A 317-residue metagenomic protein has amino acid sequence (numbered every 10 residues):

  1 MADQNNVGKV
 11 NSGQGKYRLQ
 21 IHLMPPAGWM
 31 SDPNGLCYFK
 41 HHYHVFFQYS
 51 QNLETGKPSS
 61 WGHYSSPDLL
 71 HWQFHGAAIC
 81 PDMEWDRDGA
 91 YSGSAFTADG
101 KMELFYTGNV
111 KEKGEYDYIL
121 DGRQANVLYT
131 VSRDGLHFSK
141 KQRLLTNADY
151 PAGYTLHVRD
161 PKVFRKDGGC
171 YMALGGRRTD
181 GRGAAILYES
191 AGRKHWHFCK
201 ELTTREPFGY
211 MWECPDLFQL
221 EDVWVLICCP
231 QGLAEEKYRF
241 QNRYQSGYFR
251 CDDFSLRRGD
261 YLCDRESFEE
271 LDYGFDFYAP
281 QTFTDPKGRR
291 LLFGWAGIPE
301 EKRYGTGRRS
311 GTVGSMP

Functional and structural regions predicted by a protein language model:
M1-W212, Q219-Y273, K287, F293-P317: Beta-rich carbohydrate-recognition and catalytic domains
Y210-P215, Y278-P280: Repeated scaffold domains used in trafficking and secretory/extracellular systems, primarily beta-propellers
G274-Y278, F283-T284: Catalytic and ligand-binding motifs that coordinate phosphates/metal ions in nucleic-acid-processing enzymes
